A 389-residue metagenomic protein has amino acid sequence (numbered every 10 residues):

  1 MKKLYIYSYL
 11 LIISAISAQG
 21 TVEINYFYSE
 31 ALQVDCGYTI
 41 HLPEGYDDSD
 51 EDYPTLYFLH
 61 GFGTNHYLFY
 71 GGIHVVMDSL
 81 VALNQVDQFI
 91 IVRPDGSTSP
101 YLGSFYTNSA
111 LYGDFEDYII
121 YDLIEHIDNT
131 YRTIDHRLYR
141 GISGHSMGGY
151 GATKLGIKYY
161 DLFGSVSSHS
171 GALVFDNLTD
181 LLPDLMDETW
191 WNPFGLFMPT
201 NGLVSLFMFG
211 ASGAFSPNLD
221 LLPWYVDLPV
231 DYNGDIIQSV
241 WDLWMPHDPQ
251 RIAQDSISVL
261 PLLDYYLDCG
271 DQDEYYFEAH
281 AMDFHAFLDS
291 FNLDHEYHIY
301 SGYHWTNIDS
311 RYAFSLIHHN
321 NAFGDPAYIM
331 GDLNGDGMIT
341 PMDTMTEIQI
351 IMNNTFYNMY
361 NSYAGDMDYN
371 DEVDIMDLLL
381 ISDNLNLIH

Functional and structural regions predicted by a protein language model:
K3-I16: Sec-dependent N-terminal signal peptides
Q19-A327: Non-catalytic cap/lid and distal C-terminal segments of serine-dependent acyl enzymes
N129, Y357-D366: Short, tandemly repeated low-complexity microdomains enriched for cysteine and small residues
A327-I329, M352: A solvent-exposed interaction/effector surface
I329-L333, Y363-M367: Calcium-binding motifs, dominated by EF-hand helix-loop-helix domains
D336-M359, N370-H389: Alpha-helical segments with a strong preference for the paired helices of cellulosomal dockerin domains
